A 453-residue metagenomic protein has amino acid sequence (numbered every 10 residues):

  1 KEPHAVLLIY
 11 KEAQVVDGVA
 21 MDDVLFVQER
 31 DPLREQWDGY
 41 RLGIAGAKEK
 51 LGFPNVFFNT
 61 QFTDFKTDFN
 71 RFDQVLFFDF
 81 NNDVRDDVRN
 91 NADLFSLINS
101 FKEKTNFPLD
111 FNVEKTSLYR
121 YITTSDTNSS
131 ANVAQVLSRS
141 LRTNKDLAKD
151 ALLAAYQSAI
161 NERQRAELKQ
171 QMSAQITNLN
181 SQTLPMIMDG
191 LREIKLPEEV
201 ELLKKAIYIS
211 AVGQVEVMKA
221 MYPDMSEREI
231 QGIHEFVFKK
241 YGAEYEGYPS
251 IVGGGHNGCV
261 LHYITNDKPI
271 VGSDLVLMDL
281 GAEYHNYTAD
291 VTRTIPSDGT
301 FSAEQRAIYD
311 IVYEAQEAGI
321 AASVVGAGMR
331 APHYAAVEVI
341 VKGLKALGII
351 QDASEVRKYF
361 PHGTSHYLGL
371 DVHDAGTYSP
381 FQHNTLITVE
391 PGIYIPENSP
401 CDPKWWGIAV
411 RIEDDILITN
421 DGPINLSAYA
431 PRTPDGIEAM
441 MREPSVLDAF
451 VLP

Functional and structural regions predicted by a protein language model:
K1-P453: Active-site neighborhoods and metal-handling regions in enzymes and metal-associated proteins
